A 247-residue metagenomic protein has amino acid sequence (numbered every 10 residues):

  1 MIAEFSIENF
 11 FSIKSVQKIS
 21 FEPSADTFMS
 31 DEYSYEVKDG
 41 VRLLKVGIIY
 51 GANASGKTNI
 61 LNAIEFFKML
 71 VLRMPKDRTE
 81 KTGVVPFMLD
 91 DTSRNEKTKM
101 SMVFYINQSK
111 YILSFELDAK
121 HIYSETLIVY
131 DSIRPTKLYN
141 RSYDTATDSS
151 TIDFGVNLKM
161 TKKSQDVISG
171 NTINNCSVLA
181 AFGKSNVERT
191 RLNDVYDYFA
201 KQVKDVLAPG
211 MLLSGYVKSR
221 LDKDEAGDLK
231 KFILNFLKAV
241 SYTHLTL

Functional and structural regions predicted by a protein language model:
I2-F66: Pre-Walker A-like glycine/lysine-rich segment at the N-terminus of P-loop NTPase domains
E4, S101, S124-T126: Conserved beta-strand and immediately adjacent loop positions that scaffold enzyme active sites
S6, S20-E22, V103, E116 (+1 more regions): Residues in well-ordered beta-strands of folded domains
I7, M102-I106, V129: Short acidic, glycine-rich loop/turn motifs
E8-F11, T92-R94, Y105, I168-N171 (+1 more regions): A general structural signal for short secondary-structure junctions and capping/turn motifs
S15, L89-D91, S124, A181: Generic structural "secondary-structure junction" signal
S34, K38-I48, A52, L61-I122: Conserved P-loop NTP-binding catalytic core
I112-L245: Electropositive, glycine-dotted interaction segments that contact anionic polymers or phosphate-rich ligands
